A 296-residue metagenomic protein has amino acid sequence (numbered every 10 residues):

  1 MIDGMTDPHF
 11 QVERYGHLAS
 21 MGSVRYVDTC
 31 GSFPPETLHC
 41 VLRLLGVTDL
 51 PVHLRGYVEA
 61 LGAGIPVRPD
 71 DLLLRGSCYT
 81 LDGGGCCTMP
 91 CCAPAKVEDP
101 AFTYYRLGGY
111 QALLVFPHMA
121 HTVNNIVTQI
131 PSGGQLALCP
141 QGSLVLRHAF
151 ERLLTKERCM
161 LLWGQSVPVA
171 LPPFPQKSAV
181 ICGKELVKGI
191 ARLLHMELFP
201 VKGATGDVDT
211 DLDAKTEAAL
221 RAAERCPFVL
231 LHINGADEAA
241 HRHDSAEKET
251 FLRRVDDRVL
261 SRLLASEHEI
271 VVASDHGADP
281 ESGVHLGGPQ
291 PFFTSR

Functional and structural regions predicted by a protein language model:
M1-R296: Feature captures the catalytic ectodomains and active-site-proximal regions of enzymes that hydrolyze or transfer
